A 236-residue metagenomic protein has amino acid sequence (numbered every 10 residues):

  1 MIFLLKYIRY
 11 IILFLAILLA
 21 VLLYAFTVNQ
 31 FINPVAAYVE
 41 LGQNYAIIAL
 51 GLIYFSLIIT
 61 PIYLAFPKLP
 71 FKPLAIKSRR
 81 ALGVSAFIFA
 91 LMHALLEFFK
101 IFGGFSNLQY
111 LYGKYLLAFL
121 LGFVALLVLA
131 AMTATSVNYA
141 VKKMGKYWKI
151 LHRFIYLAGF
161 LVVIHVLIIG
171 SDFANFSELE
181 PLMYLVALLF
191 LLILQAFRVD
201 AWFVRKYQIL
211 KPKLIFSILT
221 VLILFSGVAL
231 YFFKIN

Functional and structural regions predicted by a protein language model:
M1-N236: Membrane-embedded alpha-helical bundles that constitute the cytochrome b-like, heme-associated redox core of multi-pass
